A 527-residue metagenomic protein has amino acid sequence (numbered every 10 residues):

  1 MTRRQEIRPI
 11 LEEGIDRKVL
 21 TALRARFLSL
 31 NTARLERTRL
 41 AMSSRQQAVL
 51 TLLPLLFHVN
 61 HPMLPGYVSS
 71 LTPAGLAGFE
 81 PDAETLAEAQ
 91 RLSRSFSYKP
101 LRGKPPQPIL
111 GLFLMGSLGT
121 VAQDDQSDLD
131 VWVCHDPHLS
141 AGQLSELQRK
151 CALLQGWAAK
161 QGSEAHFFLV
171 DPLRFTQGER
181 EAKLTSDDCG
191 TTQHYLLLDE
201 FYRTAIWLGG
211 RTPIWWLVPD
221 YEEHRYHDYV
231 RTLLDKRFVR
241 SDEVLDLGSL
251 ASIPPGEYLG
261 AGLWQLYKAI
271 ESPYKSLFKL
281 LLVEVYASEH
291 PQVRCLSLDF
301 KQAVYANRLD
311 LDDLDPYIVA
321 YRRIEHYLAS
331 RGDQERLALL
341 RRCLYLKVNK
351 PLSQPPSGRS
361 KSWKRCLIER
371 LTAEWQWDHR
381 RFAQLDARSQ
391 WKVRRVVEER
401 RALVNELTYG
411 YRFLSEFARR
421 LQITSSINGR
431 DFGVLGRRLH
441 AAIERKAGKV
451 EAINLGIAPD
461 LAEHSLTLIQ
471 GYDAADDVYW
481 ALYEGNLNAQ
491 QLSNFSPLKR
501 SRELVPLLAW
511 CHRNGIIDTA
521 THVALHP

Functional and structural regions predicted by a protein language model:
M1-Q90, G178-T185, F201-P527: Nucleotidyltransferase catalytic cores
Q47, P106, D125-Q126, A141-Q148 (+1 more regions): Conserved structured core elements
Y67-Q126: Well-ordered mid-protein domain cores that form the structural environment of catalytic cofactors
F113, V121-E146, E164-L169: Catalytic metal-binding acidic patch
L129-L139, E146-A152, R341-R342, G358-E369: Amphipathic alpha-helical scaffolding segments
G156-Q161: Arginine/glycine-rich "motif VI" loop of SF2 helicases in the C-terminal RecA-like domain
S163-T185: Short, conserved secondary-structure transition motifs
T185-Y195: Acidic, Ser/Thr-rich peripheral helices and adjacent loops at domain boundaries
